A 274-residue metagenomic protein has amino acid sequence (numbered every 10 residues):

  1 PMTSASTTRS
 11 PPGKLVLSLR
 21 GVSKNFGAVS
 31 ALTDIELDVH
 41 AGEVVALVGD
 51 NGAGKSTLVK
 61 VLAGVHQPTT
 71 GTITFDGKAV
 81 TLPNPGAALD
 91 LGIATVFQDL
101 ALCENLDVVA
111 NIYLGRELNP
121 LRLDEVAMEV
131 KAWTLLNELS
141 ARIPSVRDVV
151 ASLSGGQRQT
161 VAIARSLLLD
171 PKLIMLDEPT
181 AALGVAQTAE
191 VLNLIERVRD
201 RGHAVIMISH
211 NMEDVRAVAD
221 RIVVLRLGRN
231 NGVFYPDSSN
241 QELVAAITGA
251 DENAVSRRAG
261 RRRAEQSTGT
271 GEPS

Functional and structural regions predicted by a protein language model:
T3-S274: Glycine-rich phosphate-binding loops of nucleotide-dependent enzymes
